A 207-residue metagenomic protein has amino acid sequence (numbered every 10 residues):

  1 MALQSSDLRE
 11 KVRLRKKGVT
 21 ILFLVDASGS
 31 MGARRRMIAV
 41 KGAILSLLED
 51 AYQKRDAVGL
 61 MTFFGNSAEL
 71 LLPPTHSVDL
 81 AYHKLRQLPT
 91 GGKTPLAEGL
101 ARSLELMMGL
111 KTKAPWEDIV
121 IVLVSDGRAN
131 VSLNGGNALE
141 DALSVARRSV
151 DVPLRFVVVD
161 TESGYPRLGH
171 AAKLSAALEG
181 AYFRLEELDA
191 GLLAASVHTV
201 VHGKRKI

Functional and structural regions predicted by a protein language model:
M1-L22, S30-I38, D50-D56, A68: Acidic, polar low-complexity linker/tail segments
K11-L14, D50, L60, P73 (+1 more regions): Replace "in large, NTP-powered and nucleic-acid-processing enzymes" with "in large, NTP-powered factors and other
G18, A33-K41, L45-Y52, F64 (+3 more regions): Conserved mixed alpha/beta catalytic, RNA-binding, or beta-rich assembly cores of soluble enzyme, regulatory
D26: Residues that scaffold, gate, or flank divalent-cation-dependent active/transport sites
G59, R155-V158, A181-E186: Short hydrophobic alpha-helical runs that function as membrane-insertion/retention elements
A68, S77-D118, V159-G169: Von Willebrand factor
R128-A177: VWA/integrin I-like adhesion module and closely mimicked acidic/polar interface patches used
L174-I207: C-terminal helix of von Willebrand factor
